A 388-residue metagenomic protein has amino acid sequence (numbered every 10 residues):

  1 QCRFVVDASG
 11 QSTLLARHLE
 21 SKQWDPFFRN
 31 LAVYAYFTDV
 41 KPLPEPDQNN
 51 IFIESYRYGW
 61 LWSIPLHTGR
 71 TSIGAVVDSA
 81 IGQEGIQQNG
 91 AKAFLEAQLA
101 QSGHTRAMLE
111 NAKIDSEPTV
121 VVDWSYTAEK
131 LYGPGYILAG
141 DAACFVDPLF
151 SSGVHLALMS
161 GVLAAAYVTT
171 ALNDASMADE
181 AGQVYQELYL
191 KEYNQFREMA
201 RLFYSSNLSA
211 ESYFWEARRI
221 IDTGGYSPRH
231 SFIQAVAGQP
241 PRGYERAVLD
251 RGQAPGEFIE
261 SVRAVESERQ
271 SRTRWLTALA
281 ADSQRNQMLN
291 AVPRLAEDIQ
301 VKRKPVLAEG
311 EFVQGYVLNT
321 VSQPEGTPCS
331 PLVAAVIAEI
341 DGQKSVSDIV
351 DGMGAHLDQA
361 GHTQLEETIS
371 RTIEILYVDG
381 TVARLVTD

Functional and structural regions predicted by a protein language model:
Q1-F4, Y34, W60-S63, V76 (+5 more regions): Tryptophan-centric aromatic hotspots in well-structured domains and transmembrane helices
Q1-R106: Predominantly flavin-linked oxidoreductase catalytic cores and closely associated redox partners
A16-K22, A75-I86, S151-V154, E192 (+1 more regions): Short secondary-structure transition/capping segments
A75-S79, A142-A143, L149, M353: Short, histidine-centered active-site or binding-site loop motifs used for metal coordination, general acid-base
Q83-Y167, L172-N173, M177-R201, N207-L208: FAD/FMN-dependent oxidoreductases across multiple families
T169-T273: C-terminal helical "tail/cap" subdomain of flavin- and related membrane-associated enzymes
L249-S322: Long, low-complexity, charged/polar intrinsically disordered regions in eukaryotic proteins
T320-D388: Long, charge-rich, low-complexity alpha-helical segments
